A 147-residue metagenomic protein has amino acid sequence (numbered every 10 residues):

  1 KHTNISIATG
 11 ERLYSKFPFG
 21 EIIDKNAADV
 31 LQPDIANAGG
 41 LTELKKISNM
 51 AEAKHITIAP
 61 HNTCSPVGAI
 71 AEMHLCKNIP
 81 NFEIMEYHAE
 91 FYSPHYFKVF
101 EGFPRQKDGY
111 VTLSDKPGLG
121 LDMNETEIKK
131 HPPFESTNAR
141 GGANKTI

Functional and structural regions predicted by a protein language model:
K1-Y110, S114-P117: Shared catalytic-loop signature of beta/alpha-barrel
L119-I147: Extended hydrophobic packing segments that form well-structured cores
